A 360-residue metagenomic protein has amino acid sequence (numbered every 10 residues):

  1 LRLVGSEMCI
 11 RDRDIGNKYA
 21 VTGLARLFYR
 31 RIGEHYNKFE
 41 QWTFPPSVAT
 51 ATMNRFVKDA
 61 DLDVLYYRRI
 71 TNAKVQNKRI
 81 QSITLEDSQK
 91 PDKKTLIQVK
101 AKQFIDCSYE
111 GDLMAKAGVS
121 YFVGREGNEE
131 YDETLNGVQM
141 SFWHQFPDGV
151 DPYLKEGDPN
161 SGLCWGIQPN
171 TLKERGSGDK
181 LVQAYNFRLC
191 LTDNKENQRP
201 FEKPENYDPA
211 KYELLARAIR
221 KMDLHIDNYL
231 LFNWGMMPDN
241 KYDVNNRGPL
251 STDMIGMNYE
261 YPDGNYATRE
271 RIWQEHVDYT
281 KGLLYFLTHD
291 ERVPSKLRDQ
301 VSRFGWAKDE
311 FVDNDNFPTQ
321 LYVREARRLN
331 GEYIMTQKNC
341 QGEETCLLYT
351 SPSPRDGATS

Functional and structural regions predicted by a protein language model:
L1, R55, D112: Surface-exposed charge patches
L3-D12, Y349-P354: Conserved small/polar residues in nucleotide/adenosyl-binding loops
V4, K78, V99-K102: Structured loop/turn residues at beta-strand edges in well-structured enzyme cores
S6-E7, R11-N72, Q76, F122 (+1 more regions): Conserved N-terminal/central alpha/beta ligand/cofactor-binding core
R11, I80-Q81, N136-M140: Short low-complexity, flexible loop/linker segments enriched in glycine and/or proline with clustered acidic
Q76-I97: Conserved beta-strand-loop-beta-strand element in the redox core of flavoprotein oxidoreductases
P91-Q103, C107-S351, R355, S360: Flavin (FAD/FMN)-binding glycine-rich loop and adjacent Rossmann-like elements that form
